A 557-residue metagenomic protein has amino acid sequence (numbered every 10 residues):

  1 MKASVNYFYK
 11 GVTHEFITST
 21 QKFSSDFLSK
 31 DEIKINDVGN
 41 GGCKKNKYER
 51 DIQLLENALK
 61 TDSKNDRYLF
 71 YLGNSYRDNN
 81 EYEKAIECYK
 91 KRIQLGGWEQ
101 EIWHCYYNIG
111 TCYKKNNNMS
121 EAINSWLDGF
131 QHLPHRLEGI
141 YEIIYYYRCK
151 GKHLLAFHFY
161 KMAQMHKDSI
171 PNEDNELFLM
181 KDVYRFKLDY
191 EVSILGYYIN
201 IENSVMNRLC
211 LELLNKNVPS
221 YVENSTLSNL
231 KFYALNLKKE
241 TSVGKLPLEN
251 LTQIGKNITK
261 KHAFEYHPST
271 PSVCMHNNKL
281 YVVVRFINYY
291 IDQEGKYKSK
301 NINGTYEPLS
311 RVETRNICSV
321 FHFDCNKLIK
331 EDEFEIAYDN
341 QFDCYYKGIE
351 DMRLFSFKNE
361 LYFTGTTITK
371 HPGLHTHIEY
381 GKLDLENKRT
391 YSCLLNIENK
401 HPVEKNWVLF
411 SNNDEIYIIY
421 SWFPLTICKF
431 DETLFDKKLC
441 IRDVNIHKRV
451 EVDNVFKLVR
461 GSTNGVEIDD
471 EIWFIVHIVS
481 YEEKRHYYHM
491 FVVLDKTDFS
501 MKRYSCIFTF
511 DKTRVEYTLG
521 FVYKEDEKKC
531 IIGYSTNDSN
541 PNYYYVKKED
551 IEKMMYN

Functional and structural regions predicted by a protein language model:
M1-E87, N236: Catalytic-site signature of metal-activated, phosphate-bearing donor transferases, centered on the GT-A/GT-A-like
D51, A85, A122, A156 (+1 more regions): Single-residue signature of alpha-solenoid repeat helices
R67, E101-H104, L137-E138, L155 (+3 more regions): Start-of-helix register in tetratricopeptide repeats
N79, N116, K150, I199-N200: Structural motif corresponding to the intra-repeat A-B loop/turn of tetratricopeptide repeats
K239-N557: Beta-propeller domains
